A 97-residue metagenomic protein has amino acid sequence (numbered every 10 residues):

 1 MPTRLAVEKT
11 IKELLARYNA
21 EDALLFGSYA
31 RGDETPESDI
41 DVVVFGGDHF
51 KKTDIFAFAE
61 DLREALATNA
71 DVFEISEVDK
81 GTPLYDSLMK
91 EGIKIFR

Functional and structural regions predicted by a protein language model:
M1-D22, A30-P36, G47-R97: Catalytic core of pol beta-like nucleotidyltransferases
S38-I40: Short, conserved active-site loops that position catalytic residues or coordinate cofactors/metal ions across diverse
V43-F45: Short hydrophobic/aromatic beta-strand micro-patches that form the beta-sheet surface supporting nucleotide- or nucleic
